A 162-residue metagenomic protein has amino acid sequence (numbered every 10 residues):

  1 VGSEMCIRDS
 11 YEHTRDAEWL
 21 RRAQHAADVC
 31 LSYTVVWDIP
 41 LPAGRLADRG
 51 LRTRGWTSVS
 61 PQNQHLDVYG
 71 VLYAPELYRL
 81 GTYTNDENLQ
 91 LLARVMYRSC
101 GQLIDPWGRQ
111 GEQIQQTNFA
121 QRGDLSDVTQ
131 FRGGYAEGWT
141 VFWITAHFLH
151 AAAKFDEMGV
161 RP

Functional and structural regions predicted by a protein language model:
M5-C6: Short, small-residue-biased leader/transition segments that mark boundaries at the very start of proteins
D9, A17, R21-Y33, D48-P162: Terminal, non-catalytic domain-edge segments
